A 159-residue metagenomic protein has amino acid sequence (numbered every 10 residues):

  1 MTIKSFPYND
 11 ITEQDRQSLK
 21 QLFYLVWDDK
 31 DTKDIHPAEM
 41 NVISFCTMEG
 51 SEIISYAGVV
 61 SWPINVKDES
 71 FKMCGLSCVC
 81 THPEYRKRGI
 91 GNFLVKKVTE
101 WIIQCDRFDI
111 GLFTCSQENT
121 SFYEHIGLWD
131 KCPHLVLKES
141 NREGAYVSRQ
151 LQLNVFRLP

Functional and structural regions predicted by a protein language model:
I3-C80, Y85: A conserved beta-strand-loop-helix scaffold within acyl/acetyltransferase catalytic domains
F6-I11, I103, Q117-P159: Terminal substrate-recognition subdomain of acyl/acetyltransferases
V59-S61, K96-V98, H134-R142: Short acidic (Asp/Glu) patches
K72-G75, G89, R107-D109: Short loop/turn motifs at secondary-structure junctions
H82, T99, T120: Short glycine-/small-residue-rich flexible loop motifs, especially phosphate/cofactor-binding loops
Y85-K97: Conserved acetyl-CoA pyrophosphate-binding loop and the N-cap/start of the following alpha-helix in GNAT-like
I102-C115: Conserved GNAT acetyl-CoA-binding A-motif
